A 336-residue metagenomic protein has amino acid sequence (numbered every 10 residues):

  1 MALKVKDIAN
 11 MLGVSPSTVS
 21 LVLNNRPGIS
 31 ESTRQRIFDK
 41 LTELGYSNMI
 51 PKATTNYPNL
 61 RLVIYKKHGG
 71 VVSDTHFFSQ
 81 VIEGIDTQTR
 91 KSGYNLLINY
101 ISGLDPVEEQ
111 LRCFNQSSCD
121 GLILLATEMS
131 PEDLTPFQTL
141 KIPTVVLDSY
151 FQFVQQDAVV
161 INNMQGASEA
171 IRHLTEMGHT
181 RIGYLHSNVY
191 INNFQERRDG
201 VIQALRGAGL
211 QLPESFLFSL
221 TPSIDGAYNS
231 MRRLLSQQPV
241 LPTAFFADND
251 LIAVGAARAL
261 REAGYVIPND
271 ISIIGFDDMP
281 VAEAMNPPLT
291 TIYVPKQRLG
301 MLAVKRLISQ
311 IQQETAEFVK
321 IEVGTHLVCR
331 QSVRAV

Functional and structural regions predicted by a protein language model:
M1-N56: N-terminal helix-turn-helix DNA-binding module of bacterial transcription factors
Y57, H173-I182: Glycine-rich phosphate/diphosphate-binding loops that line cofactor/substrate pockets in enzymes
P58-R172, L235-S236, V240, L251: Alpha-helical recognition/docking segments in bacterial nutrient-uptake and carbohydrate-utilization systems
Y65-Q80, I98-D105, V159-E169, L185-R232 (+4 more regions): Hinge/beta->alpha junction and helix N-cap segments in small-molecule ligand-binding domains
N95, P143, T180, Q211 (+1 more regions): Residue-level detector of anion-binding/catalytic polar loops
C119-L125, G183-H186, L217, P239-N249 (+1 more regions): Periplasmic-binding protein-like
S230-V336: Flexible loop/turn connectors
